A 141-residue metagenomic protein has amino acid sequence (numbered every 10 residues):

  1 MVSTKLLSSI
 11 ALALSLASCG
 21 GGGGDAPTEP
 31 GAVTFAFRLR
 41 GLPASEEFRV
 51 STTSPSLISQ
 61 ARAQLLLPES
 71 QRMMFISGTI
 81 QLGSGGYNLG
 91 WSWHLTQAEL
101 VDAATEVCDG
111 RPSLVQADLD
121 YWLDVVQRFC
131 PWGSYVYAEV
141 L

Functional and structural regions predicted by a protein language model:
M1-S8: Bacterial N-terminal signal peptides that target proteins for export
S15-S18: C-terminal motif of bacterial Sec signal peptides marking the signal peptidase cleavage site
G20-G23: Bacterial signal peptide processing site
P27-L141: Function-determining sites in protein domains
